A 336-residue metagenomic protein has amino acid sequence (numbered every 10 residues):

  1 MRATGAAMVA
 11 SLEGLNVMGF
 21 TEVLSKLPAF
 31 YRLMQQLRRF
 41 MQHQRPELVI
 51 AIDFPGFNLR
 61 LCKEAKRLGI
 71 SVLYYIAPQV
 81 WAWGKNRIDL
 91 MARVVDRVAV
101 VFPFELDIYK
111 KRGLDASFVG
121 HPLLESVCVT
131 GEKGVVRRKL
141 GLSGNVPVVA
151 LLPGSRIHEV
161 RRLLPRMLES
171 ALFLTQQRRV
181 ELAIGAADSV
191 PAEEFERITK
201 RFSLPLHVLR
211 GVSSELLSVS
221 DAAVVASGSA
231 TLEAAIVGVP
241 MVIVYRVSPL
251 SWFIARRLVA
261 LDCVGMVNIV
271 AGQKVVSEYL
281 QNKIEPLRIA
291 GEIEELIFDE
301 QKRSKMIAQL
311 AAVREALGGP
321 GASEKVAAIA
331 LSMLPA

Functional and structural regions predicted by a protein language model:
M1-A336: Nucleotide-activated sugar donor-binding and catalytic core shared by glycosyltransferases and related lipid-linked
